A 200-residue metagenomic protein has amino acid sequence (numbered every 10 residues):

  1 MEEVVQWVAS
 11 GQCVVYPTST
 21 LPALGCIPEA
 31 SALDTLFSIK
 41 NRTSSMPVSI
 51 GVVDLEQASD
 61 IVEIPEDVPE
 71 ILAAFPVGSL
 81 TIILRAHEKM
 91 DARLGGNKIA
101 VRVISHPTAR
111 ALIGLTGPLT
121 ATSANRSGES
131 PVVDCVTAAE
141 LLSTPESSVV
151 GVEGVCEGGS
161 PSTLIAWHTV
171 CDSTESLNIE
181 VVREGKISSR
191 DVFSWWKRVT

Functional and structural regions predicted by a protein language model:
M1-T200: Active-site-adjacent structural elements in enzyme catalytic cores
